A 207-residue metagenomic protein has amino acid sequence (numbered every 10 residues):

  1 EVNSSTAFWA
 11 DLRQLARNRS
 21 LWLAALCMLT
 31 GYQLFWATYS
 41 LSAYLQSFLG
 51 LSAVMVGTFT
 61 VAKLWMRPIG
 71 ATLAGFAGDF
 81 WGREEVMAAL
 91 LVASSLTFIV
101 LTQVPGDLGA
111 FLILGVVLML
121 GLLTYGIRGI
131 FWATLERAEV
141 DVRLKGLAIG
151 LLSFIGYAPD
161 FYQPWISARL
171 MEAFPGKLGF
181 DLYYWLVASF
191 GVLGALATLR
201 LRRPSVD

Functional and structural regions predicted by a protein language model:
E1-A24: Juxtamembrane intracellular "pre-TM" segments in multi-pass secondary transporters
N18-A71, R128, Q163-P164: Extracytoplasmic gate region of multi-pass secondary transporters
D79-V92: Cytoplasmic membrane-interface "Motif A"-like loop-to-helix N-cap segments of 12-TM Major Facilitator Superfamily
V92-G106: C-terminal ends and interior cores of transmembrane alpha-helices in multi-pass membrane transporters/permeases
G126-V140: Intracellular juxtamembrane helix-capping segments at the cytosolic ends of symmetry-related transmembrane helices
E139-P175: A late C-terminal transmembrane helix in Major Facilitator Superfamily
A168-G191: A membrane-interface helix-boundary motif in multi-pass transporters
Y183-D207: Multi-pass alpha-helical transporter architecture, strongest for 12-TM Major Facilitator/SLC carriers used
